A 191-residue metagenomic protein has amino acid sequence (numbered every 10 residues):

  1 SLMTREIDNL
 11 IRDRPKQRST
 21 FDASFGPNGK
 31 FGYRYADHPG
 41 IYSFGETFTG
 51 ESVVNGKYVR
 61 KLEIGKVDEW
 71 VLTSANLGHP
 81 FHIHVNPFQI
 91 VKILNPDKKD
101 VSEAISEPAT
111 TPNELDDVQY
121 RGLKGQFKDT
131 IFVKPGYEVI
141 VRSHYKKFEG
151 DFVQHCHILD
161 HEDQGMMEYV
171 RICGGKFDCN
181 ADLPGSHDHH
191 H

Functional and structural regions predicted by a protein language model:
S1-K147, G174, L183-H191: Edge beta-strand plus adjacent loop/short-helix module at the start of the mature soluble/periplasmic domain
H84, H157-I158: Acidic helix/loop microenvironments that form the catalytic cleft of cell-wall polysaccharide enzymes
D151: C-terminal catalytic core of tyrosine-transesterase DNA break-rejoin enzymes
D160-M166: Short acidic/polar inter-strand loop motif in beta-rich domains
E168-I172: C-terminal edge beta-strand
C179: Catalytic cores of secreted/periplasmic or lumenal enzymes
